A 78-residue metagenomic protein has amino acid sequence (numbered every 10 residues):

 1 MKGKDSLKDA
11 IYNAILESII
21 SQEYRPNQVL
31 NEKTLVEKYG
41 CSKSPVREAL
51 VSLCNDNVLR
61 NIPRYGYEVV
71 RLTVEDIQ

Functional and structural regions predicted by a protein language model:
M1-Q78: Short linear motifs at protein or domain termini
